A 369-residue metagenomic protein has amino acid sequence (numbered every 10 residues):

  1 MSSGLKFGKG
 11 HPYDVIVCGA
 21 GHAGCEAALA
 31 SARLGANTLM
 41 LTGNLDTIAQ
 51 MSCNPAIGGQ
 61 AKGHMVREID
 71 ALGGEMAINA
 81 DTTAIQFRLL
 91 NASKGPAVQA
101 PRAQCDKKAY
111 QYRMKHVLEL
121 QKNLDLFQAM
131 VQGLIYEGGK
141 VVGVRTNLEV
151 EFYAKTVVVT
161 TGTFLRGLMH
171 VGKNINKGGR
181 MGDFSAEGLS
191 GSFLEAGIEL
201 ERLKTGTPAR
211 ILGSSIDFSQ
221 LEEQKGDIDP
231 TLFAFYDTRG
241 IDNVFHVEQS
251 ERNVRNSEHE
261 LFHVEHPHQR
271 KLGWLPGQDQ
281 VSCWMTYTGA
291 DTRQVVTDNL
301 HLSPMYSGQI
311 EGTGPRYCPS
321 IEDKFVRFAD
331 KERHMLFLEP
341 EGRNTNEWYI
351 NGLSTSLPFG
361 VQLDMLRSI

Functional and structural regions predicted by a protein language model:
M1-G8, G240-Q269: Intrinsic disorder/low-complexity segments
G10-A23: Beta1/beta-strand and adjacent pyrophosphate-binding region of the FAD-binding site in flavoprotein oxidoreductases
P12, L29-E137, L148, T160-R180 (+8 more regions): Conserved N-terminal/central alpha/beta ligand/cofactor-binding core
I16-C18, E151-G162: Short hydrophobic core segments
T156-G162, R327-A329, H334-G342: Short beta-strand elements
G191-E201, T288-I310, F337-E339, L353-I369: Flavin-binding catalytic cores
P208-L221, S320-R333, T345: Terminal amphipathic helices with adjacent charged low-complexity linkers/tails
I310-E332, E339, S356, R367: Core mixed alpha/beta domains of very large multi-subunit molecular machines
